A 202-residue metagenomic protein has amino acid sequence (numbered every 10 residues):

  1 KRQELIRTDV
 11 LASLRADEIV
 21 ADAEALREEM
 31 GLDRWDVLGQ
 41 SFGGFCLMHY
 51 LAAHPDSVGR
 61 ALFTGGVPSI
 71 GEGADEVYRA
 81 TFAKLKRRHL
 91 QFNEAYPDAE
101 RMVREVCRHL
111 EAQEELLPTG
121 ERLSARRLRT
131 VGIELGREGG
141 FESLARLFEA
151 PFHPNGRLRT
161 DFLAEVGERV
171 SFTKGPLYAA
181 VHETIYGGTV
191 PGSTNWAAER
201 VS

Functional and structural regions predicted by a protein language model:
K1-G120: Gly/Pro-rich cap/lid or specificity-loop segments adjacent to the active site
E114-S202: Alpha/beta-hydrolase fold active-site neighborhood
